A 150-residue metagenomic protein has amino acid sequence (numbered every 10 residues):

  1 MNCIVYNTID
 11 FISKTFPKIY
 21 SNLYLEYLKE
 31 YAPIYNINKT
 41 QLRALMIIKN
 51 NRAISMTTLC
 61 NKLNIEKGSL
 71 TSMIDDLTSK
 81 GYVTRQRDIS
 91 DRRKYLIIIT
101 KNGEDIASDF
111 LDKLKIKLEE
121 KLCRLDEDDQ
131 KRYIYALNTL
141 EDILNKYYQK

Functional and structural regions predicted by a protein language model:
M1-Y35: N-terminal leader segment of winged-helix/HTH proteins
M1-Y6, D128-K150: C-terminal regulatory/oligomerization modules of transcriptional regulators
S13-P17, Q41, L45, T100 (+2 more regions): Generic structural concept
F16-Y27, L63, I106, F110-L125 (+2 more regions): Alpha-helical linker/hinge and terminal dimerization helices associated with HTH transcriptional regulators
L25-E66: N-terminal helix-turn-helix DNA-binding core of bacterial DNA-binding proteins
M46-N50, L111, N138: Short, locally clustered residues in the helix-turn-helix/winged-helix DNA-binding domain
M56-T57, G68, D75, Y95: Residues within helix-turn-helix
D76-R132: Charged, amphipathic alpha-helical coiled-coil/dimerization segments
